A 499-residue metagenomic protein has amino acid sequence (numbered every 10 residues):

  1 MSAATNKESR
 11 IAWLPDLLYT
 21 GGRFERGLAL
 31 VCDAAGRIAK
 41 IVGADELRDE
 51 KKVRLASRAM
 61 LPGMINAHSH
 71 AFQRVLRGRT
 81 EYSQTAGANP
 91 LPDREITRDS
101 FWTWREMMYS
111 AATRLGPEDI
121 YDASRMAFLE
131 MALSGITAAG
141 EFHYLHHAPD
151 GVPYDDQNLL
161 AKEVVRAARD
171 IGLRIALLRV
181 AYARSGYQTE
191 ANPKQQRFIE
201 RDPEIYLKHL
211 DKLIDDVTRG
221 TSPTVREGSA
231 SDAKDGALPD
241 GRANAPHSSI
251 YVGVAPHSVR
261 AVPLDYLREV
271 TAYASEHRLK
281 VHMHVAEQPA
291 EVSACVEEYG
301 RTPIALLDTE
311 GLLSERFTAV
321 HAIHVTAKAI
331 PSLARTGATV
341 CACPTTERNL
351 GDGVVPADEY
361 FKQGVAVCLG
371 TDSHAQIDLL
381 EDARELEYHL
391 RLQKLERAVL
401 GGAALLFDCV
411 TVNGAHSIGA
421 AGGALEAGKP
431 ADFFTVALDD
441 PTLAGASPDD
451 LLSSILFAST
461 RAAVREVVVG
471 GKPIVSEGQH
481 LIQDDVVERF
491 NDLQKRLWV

Functional and structural regions predicted by a protein language model:
M1-I11, L18-L61: Histidine-rich, glycine-flanked metal-binding segment
M1-L28, D408-V499: Active-site microenvironment of metallo-dependent hydrolases
D16, G36, S57, H68 (+14 more regions): Divalent metal-coordination and catalytic microenvironments
G63-R74, K280-P289: Histidine-centered catalytic micro-motifs
V75-D122, A148-Q157, R184-E204, P223 (+3 more regions): Active-site gating loops and adjacent loop-to-helix segments of metal-dependent hydrolytic enzymes
H147-A322: Metal-coordinating catalytic core of metallo-dependent amide/deamination hydrolases
A286-F317, H321-A338, T346-F361, L369 (+1 more regions): Catalytic core of soluble alpha/beta enzymes
T309-R316, D358-T442: His/Asp/Glu-enriched, well-ordered alpha-helical/loop segment that forms or immediately abuts the divalent-metal
